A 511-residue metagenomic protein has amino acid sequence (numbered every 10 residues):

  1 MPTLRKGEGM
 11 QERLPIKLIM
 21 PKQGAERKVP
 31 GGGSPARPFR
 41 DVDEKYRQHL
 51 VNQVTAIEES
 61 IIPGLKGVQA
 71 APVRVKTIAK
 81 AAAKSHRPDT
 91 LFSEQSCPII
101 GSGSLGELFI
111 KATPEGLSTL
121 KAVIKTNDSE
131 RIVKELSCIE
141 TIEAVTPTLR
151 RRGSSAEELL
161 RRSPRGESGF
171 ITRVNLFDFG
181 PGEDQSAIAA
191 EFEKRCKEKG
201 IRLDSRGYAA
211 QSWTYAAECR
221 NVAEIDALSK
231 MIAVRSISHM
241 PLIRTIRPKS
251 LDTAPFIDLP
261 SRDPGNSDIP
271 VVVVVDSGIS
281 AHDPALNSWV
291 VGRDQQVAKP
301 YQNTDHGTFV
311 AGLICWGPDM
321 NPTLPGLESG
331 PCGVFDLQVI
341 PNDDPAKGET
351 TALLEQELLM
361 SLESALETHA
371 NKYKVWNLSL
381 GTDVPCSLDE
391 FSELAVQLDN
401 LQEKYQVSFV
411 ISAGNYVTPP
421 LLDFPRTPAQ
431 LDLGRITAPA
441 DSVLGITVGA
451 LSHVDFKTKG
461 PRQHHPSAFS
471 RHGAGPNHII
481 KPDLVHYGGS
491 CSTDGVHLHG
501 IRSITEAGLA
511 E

Functional and structural regions predicted by a protein language model:
M1-P63, P88-F170, V174-E183, A190-D263: Autoinhibitory propeptides
A71-K84, N175-A187: Short, surface-exposed ligand-recognition loops at beta-strand->loop->(often short) alpha-helix junctions that present
D184, E191-E193, L203-D204, T304-E390 (+1 more regions): Subtilisin-like peptidase catalytic core
T253-A254, N287-G292, T350-L353, L359 (+4 more regions): Short secondary-structure boundary/capping segments
S261-R293, V297-L354, Q406, P419 (+4 more regions): Subtilisin-like serine protease catalytic core
G278, P284, Q430-E511: Extracellular S/T/G-rich loop segment that most often corresponds to the catalytic His/Ser-adjacent loop
N377-S379, F409-G414, V448-G449: Active-site neighborhood of phospho(di)ester-bond hydrolases with catalytic His/Asp-centered motifs
E393-Q406, R435-A438: Catalytic-core regions built around general acid/base machinery
